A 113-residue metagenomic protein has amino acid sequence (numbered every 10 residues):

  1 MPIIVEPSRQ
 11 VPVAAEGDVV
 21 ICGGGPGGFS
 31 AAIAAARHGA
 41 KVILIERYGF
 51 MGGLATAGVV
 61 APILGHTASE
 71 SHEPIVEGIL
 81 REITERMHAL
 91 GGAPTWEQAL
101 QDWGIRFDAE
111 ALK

Functional and structural regions predicted by a protein language model:
M1-V11: Extended, non-globular alpha-helical segments
S8, A14-E16, A34, A40-K41 (+1 more regions): Conserved N-terminal/central alpha/beta ligand/cofactor-binding core
G23-P26: Glycine-rich Rossmann-fold phosphate-binding loop(s) that bind the pyrophosphate of adenine dinucleotide cofactors
F29: Residues forming the Rossmann-fold NAD(P)(H) cofactor-binding site
